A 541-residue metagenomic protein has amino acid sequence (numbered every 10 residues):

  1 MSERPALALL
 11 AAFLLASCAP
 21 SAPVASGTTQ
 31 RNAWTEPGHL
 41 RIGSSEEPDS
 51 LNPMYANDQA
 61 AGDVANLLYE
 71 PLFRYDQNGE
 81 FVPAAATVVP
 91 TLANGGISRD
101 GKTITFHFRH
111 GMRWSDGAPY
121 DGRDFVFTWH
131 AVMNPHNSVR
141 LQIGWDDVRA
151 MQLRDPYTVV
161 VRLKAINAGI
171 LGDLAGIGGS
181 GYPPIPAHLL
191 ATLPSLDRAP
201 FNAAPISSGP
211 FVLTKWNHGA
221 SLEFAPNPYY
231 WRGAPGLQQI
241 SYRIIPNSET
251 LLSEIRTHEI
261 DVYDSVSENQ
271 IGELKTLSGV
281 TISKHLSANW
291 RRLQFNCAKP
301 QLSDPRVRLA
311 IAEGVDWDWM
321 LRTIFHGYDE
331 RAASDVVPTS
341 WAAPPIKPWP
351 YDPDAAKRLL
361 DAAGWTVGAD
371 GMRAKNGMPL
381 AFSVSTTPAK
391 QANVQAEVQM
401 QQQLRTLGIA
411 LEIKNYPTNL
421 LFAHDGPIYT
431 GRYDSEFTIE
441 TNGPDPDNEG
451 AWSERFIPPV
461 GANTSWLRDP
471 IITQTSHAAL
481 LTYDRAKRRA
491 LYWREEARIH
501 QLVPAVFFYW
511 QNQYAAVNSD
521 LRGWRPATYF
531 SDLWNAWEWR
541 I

Functional and structural regions predicted by a protein language model:
L15-S17: C-terminal motif of bacterial Sec signal peptides marking the signal peptidase cleavage site
A22, N217-S221, P226, R291 (+4 more regions): Detector for C-terminal structural segments
R41, D121-T128, P156-R162, I166 (+8 more regions): Alpha-helical secondary-structure segments
G43-I97, H130, A204-S208: N-terminal lobe/hinge region of extracytoplasmic solute-binding protein
D76-E80, I177-P235, Q239, E249 (+2 more regions): Gly/Pro-rich hinge or "lid" segments in bacterial periplasmic/extracellular proteins
V89-S138, V160, E254, Q301-S303: Aromatic- and charge-enriched surface segment that lines or borders ligand/interaction sites
Q142-A191: Surface-exposed binding/hinge segments that line and control ligand-binding clefts or catalytic entry sites
A199-N202, N227-E273, A396-Q402, I409-N419: Ligand-site clamp/hinge motif
